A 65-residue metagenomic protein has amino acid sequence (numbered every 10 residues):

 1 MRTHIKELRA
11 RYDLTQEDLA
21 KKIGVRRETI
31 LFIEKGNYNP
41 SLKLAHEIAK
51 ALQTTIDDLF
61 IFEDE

Functional and structural regions predicted by a protein language model:
M1, Y12, S41: Flexible coil/turn residues that form the inter-helical turn or adjacent wing/linker of helix-turn-helix
H4-K22: Short basic helix-loop element that most often maps to the first helix and adjoining turn of HTH DNA-binding modules
E17, E28, D57: Key DNA-contact positions within bacterial/archaeal DNA-binding proteins
V25-Y38: Recognition helix of helix-turn-helix/homeodomain-like DNA-binding domains that insert into the DNA major groove
N37-E47: Short, basic-rich loop-to-helix N-cap that marks the start of a DNA-contacting helix
A45-A49, L59-F60: Hydrophobic micro-packing sites on short alpha-helices
Q53-E65: Short C-terminal boundary/hinge segments that cap the last helix of small helical domains
